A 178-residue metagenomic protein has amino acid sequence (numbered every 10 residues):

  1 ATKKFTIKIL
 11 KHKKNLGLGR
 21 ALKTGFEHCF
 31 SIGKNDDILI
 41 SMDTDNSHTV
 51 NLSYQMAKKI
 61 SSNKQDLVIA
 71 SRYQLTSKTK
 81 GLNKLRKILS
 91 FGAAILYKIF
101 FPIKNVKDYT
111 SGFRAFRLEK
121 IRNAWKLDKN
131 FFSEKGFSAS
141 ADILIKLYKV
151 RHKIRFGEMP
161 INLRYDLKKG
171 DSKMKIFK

Functional and structural regions predicted by a protein language model:
A1-L10: Acidic donor-binding segment of Leloir-type glycosyltransferases
K3-K4, Q55-K58, I103, L127-K178: Hydrophobic helical membrane-anchoring modules
T6-I7, I38-I40, D66: The start of beta-strands in P-loop NTPase/AAA+ ATPase cores
H12-S31, V50-S133, D166-M174: Acceptor/aglycone-binding surface of glycosyltransferases and processive sugar-polymer synthases
G25, D45, R117, L147 (+1 more regions): Residue-level signature of catalytic and energy-coupling elements of molecular machines, predominantly ATP/GTP-dependent
K34-D36, K64-D66, H152-I154: Short, high-confidence coil segments that cap the C-terminus of an alpha-helix and link into the following beta-strand
N35-S47: Short beta-strand-to-loop acidic/aromatic patch adjacent to the donor-nucleotide binding site
M42, S71, N162: Conserved residues at the C-terminal ends of beta-strands
